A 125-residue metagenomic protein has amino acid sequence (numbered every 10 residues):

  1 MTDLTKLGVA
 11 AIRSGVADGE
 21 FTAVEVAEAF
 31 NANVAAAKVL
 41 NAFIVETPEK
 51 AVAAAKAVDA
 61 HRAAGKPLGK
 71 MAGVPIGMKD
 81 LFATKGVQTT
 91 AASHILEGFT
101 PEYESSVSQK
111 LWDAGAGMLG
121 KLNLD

Functional and structural regions predicted by a protein language model:
M1-A53: An N-terminal boundary/leader segment
V9, R62, E104-S105: Generic non-transmembrane alpha-helix signal with a bias for helix starts/N-cap capping motifs
V24-A27, V52-A55, P75, S108 (+1 more regions): Hydrophobic face of alpha-helices
N33, A37, A54, V58 (+3 more regions): Short alpha-helical functional segments enriched in proximate histidine and acidic residues
L40, D59, F82: N-terminal Rossmann-like NAD(P)+-binding subdomain of aldehyde/semialdehyde dehydrogenases
P48-M71, M78, E97, P101: Flexible, acidic active-site loops/lids enriched in D/E/S/T/G that coordinate Mg2+ and/or position polar
M71-D125: Short glycine/serine-rich loop/turn segments
